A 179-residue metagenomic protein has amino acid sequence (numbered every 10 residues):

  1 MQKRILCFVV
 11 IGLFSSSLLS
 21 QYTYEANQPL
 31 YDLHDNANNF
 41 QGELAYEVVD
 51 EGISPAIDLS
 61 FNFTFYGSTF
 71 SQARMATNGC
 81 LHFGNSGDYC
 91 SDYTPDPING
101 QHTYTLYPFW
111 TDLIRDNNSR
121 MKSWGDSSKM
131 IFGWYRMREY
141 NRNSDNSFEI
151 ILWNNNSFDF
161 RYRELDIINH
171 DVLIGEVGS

Functional and structural regions predicted by a protein language model:
M1-R4: Positively charged n-region of N-terminal signal peptides that target proteins for export
C7-V9: Sec-dependent N-terminal signal peptides
S15-S16: N-terminal signal peptide c-region/cleavage motif recognized by signal peptidases
S20-S179: Extracytoplasmic Ser/Thr/Pro-rich, glycosylation-prone low-complexity segments
